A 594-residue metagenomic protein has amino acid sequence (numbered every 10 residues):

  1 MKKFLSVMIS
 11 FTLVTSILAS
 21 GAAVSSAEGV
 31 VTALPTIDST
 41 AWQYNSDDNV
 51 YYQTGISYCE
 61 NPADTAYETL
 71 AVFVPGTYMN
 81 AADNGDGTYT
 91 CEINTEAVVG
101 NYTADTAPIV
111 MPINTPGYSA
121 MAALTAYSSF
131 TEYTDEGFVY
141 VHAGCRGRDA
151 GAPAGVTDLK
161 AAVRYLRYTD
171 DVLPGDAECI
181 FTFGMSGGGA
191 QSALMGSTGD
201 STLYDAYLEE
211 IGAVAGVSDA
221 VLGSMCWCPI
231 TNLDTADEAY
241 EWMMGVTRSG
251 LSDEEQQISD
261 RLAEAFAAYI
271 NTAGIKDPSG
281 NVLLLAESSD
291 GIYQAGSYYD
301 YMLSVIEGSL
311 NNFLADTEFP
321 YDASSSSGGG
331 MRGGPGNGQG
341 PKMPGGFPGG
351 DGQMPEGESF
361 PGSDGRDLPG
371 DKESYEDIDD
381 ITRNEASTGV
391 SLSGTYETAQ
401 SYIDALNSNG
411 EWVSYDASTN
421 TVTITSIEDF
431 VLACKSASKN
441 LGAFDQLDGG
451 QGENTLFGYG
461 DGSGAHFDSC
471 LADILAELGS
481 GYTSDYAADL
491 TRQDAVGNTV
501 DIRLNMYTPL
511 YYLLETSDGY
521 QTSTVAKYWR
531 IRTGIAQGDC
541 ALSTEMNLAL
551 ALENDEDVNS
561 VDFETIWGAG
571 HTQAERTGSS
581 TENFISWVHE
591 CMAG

Functional and structural regions predicted by a protein language model:
T15-E28: Sec-dependent signal peptide cleavage junction
E28-T95: A domain-start/cap signature at the N-terminus of enzymes
L70-P75, G85-P116, F181, Y528-R532: Short beta-strand element of the alpha/beta-hydrolase
T103-A104, L124-Y140, E209-A215: Short amphipathic alpha-helix adjacent to the substrate-entry channel of hydrolases
T134, Y240-Y293, D300-E318, D322-G329 (+3 more regions): Active-site-adjacent alpha-helix of alpha/beta-hydrolase-fold enzymes
A150-V172, S580-S586: Alpha/beta-hydrolase active-site loop
Y168-V246, S325-N337, K342, E356-E358 (+2 more regions): Primarily recognizes the serine-hydrolase "nucleophile elbow" in alpha/beta-hydrolase and SGNH/GDSL folds
S327-G328, G345-A593: C-terminal subdomain of alpha/beta-hydrolase-fold enzymes, centered on the catalytic histidine and its supporting
